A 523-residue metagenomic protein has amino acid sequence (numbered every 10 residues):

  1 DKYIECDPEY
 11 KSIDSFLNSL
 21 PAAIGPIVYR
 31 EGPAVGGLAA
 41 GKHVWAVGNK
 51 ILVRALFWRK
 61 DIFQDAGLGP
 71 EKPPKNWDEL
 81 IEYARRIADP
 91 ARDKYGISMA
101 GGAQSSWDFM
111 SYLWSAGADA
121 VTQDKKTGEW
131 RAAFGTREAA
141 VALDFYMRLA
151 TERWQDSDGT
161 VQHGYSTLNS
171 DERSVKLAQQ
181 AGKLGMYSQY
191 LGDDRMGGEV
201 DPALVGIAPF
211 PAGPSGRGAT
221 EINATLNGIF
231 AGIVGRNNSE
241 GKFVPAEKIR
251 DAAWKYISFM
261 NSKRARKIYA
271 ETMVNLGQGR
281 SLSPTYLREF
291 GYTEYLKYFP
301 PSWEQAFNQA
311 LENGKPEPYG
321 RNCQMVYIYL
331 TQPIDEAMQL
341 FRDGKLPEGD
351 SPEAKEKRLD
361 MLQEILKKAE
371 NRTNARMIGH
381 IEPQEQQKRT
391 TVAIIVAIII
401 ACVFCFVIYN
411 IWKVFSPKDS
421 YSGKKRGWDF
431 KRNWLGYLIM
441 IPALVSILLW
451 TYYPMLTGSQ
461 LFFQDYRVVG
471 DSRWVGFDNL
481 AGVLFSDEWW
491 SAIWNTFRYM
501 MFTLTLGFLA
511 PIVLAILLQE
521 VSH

Functional and structural regions predicted by a protein language model:
D1-A55, G206-P209: Hinge/lid segment of periplasmic solute-binding proteins
I27-N49, R54, D78-A132, E138 (+1 more regions): Extracytoplasmic/periplasmic solute-binding protein
Y29, A208, A270-Q339: Long, aromatic- and glycine/proline-rich binding clefts that accommodate carbohydrate-like moieties
A66, W130, T151-D156, G198-P284: Extracytoplasmic/periplasmic substrate-recognition and gating elements
I81-R86, D124-N169: Glycine-centered hinge/linker elements that transmit conformational signals in sensory and ligand-binding systems
Q305-F406: Conserved C-terminal helix/tail region of periplasmic/extracytoplasmic solute-binding proteins
V392-I400, D487-L517: Transmembrane alpha-helix signature in integral membrane proteins
K425-D429, I447-D487: Short membrane-interfacial helix/loop motifs at transmembrane-helix boundaries
